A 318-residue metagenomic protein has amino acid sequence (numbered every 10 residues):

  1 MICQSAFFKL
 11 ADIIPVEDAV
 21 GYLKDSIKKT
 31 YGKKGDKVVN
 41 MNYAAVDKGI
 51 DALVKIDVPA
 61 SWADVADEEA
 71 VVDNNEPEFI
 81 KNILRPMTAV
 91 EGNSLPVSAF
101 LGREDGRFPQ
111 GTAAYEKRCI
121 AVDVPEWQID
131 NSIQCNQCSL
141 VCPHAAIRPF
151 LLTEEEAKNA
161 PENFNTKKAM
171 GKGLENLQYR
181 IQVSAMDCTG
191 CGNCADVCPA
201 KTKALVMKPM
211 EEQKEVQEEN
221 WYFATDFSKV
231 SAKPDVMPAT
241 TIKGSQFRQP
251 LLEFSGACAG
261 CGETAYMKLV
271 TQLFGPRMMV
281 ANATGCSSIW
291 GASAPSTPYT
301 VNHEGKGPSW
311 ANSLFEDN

Functional and structural regions predicted by a protein language model:
M1-T30: Short alpha-helices
A19-L23, G32-D187, A195-N318: Ferredoxin-type iron-sulfur electron-transfer modules and their immediate structural context
C191: Active-site substrate-binding loop specific to GH73 endo-beta-N-acetylglucosaminidase modules in bacterial autolysins
